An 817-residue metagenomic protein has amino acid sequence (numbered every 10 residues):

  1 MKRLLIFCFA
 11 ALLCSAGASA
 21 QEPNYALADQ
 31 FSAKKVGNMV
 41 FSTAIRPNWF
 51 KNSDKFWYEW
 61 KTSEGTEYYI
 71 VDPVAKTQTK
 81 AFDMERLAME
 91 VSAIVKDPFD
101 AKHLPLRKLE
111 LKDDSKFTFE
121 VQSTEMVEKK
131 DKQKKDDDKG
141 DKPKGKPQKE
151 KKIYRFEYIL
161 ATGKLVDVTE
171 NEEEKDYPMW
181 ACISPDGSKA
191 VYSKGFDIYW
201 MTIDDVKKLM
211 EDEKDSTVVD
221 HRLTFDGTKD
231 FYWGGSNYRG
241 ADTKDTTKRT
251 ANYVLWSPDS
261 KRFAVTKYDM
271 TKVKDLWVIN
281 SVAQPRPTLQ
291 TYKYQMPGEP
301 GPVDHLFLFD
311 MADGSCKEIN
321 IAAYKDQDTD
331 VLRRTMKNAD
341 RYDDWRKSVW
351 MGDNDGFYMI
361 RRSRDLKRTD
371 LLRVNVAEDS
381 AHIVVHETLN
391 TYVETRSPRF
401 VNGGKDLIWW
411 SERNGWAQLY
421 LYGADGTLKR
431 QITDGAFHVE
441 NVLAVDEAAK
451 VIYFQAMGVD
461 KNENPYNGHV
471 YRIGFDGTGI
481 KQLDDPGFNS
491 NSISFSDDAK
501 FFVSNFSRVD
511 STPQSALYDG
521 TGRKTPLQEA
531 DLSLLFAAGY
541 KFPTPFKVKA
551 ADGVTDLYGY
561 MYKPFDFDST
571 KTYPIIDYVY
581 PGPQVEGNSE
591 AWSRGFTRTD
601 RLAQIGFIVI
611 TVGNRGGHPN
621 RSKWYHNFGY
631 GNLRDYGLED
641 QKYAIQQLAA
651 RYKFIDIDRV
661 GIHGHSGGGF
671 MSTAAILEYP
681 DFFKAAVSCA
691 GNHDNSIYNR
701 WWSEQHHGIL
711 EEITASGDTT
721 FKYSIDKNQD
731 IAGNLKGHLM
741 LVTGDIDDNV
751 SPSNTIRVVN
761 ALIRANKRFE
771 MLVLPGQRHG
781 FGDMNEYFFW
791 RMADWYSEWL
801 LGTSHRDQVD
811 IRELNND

Functional and structural regions predicted by a protein language model:
M1-L4: Positively charged n-region of N-terminal signal peptides that target proteins for export
I6-F7, P619: General helical structural elements
F7-A10, A20-S492, D498-F501, S507-P513 (+3 more regions): Beta-propeller folds
C14-G17: N-terminal signal peptide c-region/cleavage motif recognized by signal peptidases
P47, D275, W345-R346, N354 (+2 more regions): Serine-hydrolase catalytic core recognition
